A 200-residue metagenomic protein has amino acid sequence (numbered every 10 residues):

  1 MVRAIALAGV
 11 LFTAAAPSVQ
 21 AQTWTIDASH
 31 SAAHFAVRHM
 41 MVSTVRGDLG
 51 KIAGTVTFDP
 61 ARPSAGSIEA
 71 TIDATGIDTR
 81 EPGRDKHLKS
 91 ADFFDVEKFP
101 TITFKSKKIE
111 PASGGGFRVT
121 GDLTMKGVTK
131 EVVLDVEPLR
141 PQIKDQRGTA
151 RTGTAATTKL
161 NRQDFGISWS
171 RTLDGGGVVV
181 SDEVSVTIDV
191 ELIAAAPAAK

Functional and structural regions predicted by a protein language model:
A4-A16: Bacterial N-terminal signal peptides
V19-K200: Low-complexity, acidic/polar, glycine-enriched regions of mature
